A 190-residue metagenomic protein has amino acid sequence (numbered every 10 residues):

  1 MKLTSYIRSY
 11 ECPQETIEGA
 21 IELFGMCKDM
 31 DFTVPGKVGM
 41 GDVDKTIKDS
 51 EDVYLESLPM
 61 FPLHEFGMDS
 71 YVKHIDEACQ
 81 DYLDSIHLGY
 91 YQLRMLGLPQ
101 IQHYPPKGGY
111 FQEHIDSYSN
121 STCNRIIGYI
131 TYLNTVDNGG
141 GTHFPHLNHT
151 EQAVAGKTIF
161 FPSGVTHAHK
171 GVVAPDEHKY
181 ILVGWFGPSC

Functional and structural regions predicted by a protein language model:
M1-Y90: Non-heme Fe(II)/2-oxoglutarate
K2, L93, S119-R125, A174-D176: A generic structural micro-feature
G89-P105: Acidic, glycine-rich loop-and-strand cores that form catalytic or ligand-binding grooves in diverse globular domains
P99-Q100, G109, G140-G141: Conserved active-site beta-strand-loop modules that form the wall/rim of enzyme catalytic pockets and either contain
I101-P105, S119-N138, F186: Short, conserved beta-strand element in jelly-roll/cupin
Y110-Y118: Histidine-centered catalytic micro-motifs
E113, N124-R125, N138-C190: Catalytic core of Fe(II)/2-oxoglutarate
